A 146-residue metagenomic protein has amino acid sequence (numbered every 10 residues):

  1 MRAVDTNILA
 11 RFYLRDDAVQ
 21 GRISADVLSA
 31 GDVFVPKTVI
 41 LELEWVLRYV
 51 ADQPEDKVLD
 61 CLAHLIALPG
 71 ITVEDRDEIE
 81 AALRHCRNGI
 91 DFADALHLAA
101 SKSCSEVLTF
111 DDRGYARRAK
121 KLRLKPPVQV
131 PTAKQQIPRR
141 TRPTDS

Functional and structural regions predicted by a protein language model:
M1, L98-S146: Acidic, PIN/NYN-like endoribonuclease modules and their adjacent C-terminal/linker elements
M1-V35, V50-A63, L68, K125 (+1 more regions): Short, well-structured N-terminal submotif of metal-dependent ribonuclease cores
V4, V35, V73, F92-A95 (+1 more regions): Short beta-strand scaffold positions
I8, V39, E78, L96-H97 (+1 more regions): Alpha-helix capping/helix-boundary segments
R11-F12, V46, R118: Residues that scaffold the ATP/ADP-binding catalytic core of kinase and kinase-like folds
A25, E44, R48, A63-I66 (+2 more regions): Amphipathic alpha-helical segments within well-ordered protein domains
K37-W45: Short, conserved active-site loops that position catalytic residues or coordinate cofactors/metal ions across diverse
D60-R87: Acidic catalytic patch
